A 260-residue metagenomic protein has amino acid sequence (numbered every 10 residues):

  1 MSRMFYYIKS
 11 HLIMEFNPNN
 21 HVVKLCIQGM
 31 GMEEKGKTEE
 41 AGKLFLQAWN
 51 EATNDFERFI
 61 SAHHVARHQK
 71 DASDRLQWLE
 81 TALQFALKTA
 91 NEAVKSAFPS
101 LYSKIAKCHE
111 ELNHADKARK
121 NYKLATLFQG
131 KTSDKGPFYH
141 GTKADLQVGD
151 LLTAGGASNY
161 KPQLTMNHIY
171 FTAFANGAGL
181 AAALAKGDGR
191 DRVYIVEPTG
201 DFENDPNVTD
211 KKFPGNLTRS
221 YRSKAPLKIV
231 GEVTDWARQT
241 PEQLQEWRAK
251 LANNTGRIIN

Functional and structural regions predicted by a protein language model:
M14-F16, A48-D55, A86-S96: Flexible helix-coil transition and linker loops at the boundaries of alpha-helical arrays
N20-H21, K37, E57, D74 (+1 more regions): Structural signature of alpha-solenoid helical repeat junctions
N20-K43: Alpha-helical segment of the N-proximal tetratricopeptide repeat
G29, H63-A66, A106: Conserved small-residue packing positions in alpha-helical repeats and bundles
E110-E111, A115-G136, K143, Q163-N167 (+1 more regions): Conserved NAD+-utilizing ADP-ribose enzyme module
